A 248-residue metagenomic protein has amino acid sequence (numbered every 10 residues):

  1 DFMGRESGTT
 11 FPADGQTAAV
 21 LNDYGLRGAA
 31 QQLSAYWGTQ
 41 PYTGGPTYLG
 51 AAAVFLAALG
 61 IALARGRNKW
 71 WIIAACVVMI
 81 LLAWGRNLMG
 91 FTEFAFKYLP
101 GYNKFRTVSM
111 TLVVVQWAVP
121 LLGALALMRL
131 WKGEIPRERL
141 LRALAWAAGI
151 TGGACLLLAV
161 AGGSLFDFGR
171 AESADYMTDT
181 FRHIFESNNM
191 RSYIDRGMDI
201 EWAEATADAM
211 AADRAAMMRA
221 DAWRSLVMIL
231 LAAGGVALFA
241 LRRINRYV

Functional and structural regions predicted by a protein language model:
D1-L56, M210-V227: Individual transmembrane alpha-helix segments
A57-L63: Extended surface/linker regions that mediate inter-domain or inter-protein docking in multi-component redox
A64-V248: Contiguous transmembrane helix-bundle modules in multi-pass membrane proteins
